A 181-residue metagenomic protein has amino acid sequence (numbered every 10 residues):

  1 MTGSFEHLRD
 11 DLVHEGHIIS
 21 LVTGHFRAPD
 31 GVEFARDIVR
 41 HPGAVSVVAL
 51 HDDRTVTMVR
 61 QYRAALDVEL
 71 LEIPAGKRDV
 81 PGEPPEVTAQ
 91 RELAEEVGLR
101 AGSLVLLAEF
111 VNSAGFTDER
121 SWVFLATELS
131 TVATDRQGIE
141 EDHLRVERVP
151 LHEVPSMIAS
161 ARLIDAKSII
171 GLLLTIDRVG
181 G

Functional and structural regions predicted by a protein language model:
T2, S46-R91, A133, E140: Conserved Nudix-box catalytic region and its N-terminal flanking loop in Nudix hydrolases and closely related
T2-F5, E69, L106, A114-T117 (+3 more regions): Nudix hydrolase/Nudix homology domain
D10-V48, D52-D53: Acidic, metal-coordinating catalytic segment for phosphate/diphosphate chemistry, firing primarily on the Nudix
S20, P42-G43, L50-H51, R63-A65 (+3 more regions): Active-site segment of metal-dependent pyrophosphate-handling enzymes, primarily the Nudix hydrolase catalytic core
L21-T23, V48, M58, V123-L125 (+1 more regions): Conserved hydrophobic/aromatic beta-strand scaffold that supports enzyme active sites
G24, R54, L93, P150: Terminal peptide-recognition signature
P29-D30, H51-D53, Y62, T127-T131 (+2 more regions): Short loop segments at secondary-structure junctions
